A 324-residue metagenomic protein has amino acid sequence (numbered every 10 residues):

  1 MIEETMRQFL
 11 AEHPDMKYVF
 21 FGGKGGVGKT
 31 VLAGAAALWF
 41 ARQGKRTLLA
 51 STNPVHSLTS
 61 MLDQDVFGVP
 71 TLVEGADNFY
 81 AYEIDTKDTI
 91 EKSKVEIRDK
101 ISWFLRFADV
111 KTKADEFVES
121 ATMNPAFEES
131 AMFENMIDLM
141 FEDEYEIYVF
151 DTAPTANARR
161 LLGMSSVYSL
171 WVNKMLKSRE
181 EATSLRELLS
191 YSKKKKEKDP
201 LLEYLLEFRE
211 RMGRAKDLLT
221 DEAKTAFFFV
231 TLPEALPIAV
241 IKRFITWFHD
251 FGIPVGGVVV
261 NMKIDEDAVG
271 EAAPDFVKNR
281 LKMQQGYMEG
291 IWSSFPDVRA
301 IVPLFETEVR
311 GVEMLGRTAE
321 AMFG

Functional and structural regions predicted by a protein language model:
M1-H13, K216-G324: C-terminal lobe/tail of nucleotide-utilizing enzymes
M1-V19, K24-V27, L32, L38-L206: Nucleotide-state-sensitive switch-loop elements of NTP-binding domains
A35-A36, N135, R214, F244: Short, hydrophobic/aromatic alpha-helical segments in well-folded domains
S130, R209, Q285: Electropositive phosphate-/nucleotide-binding environments in soluble metabolic enzymes
D199-R209, R214-A215, P237: C-terminal-of-GTPase-core extension/linker across diverse P-loop GTPases
